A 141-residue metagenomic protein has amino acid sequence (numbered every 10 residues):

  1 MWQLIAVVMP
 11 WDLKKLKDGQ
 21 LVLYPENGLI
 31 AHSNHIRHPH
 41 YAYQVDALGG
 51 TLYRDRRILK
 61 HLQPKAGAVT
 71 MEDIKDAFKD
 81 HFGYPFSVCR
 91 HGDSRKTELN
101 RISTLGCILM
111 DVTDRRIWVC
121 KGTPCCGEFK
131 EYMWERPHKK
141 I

Functional and structural regions predicted by a protein language model:
M1-I141: C-terminal, well-structured catalytic/ligand-binding subdomain of enzymes
